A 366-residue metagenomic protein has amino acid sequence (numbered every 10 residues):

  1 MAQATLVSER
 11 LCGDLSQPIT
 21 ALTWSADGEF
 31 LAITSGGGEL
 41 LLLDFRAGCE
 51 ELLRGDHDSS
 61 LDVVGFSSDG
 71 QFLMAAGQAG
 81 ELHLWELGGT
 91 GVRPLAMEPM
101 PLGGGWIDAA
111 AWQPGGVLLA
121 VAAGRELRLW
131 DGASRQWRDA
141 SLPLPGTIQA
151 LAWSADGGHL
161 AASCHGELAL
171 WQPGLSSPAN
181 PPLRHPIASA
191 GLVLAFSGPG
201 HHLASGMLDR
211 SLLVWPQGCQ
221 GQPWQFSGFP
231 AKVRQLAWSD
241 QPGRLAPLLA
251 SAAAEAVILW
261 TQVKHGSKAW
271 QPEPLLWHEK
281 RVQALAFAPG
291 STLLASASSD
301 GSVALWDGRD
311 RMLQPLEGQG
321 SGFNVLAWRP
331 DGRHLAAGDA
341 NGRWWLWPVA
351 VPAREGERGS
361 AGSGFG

Functional and structural regions predicted by a protein language model:
M1-Q17, A47: A short helix->beta-strand "capping" segment at the edge of beta-propeller domains
C12-I19, R54-L61, P99-I107, L142-I148 (+5 more regions): WD40/WD-repeat beta-propeller blade N-cap
A26-D27, S68-D69, P114-G115, A155-D156 (+4 more regions): Residue-level detector of Asp-centered blade-edge/turn motifs that repeat once per structural unit in beta-propeller
L31, L73, L118-L119, L160 (+4 more regions): Hydrophobic beta-strand positions that form the internal "hydrophobic ladder" of WD40/Gbeta-like beta-propeller blades
T34-G37, A76-A79, V121-G124, A162-G166 (+4 more regions): Conserved strand-to-loop turn within each blade of WD40 beta-propeller repeats
L40-D44, L82-E86, R128-D131, A169-P173 (+4 more regions): WD40-repeat beta-propellers
N324-G366: Blade-level signature of beta-propeller repeat domains, shared across WD40, Kelch, NHL, RCC1 and BNR/Asp-box propellers
